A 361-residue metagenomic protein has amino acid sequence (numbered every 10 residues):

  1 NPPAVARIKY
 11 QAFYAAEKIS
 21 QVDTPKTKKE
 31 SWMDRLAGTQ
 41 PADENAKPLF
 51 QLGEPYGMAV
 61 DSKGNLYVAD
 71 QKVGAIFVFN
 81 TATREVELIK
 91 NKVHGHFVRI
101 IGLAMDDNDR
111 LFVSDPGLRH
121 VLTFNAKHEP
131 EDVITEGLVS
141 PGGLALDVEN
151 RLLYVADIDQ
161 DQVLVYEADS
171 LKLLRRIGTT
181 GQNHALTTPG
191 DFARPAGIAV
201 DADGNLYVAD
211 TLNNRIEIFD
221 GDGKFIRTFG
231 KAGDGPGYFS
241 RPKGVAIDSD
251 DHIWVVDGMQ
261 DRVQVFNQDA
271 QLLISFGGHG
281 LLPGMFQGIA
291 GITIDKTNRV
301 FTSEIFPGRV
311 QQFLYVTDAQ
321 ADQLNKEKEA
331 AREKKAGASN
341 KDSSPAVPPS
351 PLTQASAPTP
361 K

Functional and structural regions predicted by a protein language model:
N1-K361: Eukaryotic scaffold repeat domains enriched in small/polar residues
